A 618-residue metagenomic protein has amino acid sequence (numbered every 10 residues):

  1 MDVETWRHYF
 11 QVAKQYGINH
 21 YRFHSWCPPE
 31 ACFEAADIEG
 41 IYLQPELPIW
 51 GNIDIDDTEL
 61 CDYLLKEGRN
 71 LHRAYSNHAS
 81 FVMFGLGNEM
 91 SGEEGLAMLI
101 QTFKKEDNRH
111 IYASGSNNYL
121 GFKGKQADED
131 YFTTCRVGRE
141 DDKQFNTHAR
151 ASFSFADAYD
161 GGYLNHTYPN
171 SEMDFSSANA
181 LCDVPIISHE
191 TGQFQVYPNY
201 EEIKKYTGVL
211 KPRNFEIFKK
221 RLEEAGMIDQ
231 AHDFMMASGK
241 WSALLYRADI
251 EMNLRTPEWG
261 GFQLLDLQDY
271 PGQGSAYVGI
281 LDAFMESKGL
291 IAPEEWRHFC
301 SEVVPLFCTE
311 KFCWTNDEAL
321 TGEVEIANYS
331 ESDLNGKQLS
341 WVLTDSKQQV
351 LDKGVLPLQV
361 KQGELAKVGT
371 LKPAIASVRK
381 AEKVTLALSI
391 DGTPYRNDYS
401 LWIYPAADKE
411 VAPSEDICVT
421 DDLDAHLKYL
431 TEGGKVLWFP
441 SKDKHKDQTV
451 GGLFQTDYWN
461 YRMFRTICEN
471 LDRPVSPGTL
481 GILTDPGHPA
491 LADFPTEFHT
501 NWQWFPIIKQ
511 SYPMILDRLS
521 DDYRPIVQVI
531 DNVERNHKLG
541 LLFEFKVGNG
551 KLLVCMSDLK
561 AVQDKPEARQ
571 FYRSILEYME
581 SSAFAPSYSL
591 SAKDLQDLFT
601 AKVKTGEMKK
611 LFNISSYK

Functional and structural regions predicted by a protein language model:
M1-A13, E34, L401: N-terminal carbohydrate-binding accessory modules
H20-L281: Substrate-binding/catalytic cleft of secreted carbohydrate-active enzymes, primarily glycoside hydrolases
T102, E106, L265-S330, V603-G606: Aromatic-rich peripheral "rim/lid" segments of glycoside hydrolase catalytic domains that contact and position glycan
L164-N170, H445-K446, R465-P566, A583-K618: Catalytic beta-strand/loop cores that center a nucleophilic Ser/Cys/Thr and support acyl-enzyme chemistry
E318-Q359, A366-A374, A381-D391: Beta-strand-rich binding/interaction modules
L358-V360, P394-E410: Short beta-strand elements
W402-D422, P586: Low-complexity, Pro/Ser/Thr- and charge-rich linker/hinge segments at domain boundaries
S414-R462, P474, N549-K551, C555 (+1 more regions): Short alpha-beta junction capping motif
